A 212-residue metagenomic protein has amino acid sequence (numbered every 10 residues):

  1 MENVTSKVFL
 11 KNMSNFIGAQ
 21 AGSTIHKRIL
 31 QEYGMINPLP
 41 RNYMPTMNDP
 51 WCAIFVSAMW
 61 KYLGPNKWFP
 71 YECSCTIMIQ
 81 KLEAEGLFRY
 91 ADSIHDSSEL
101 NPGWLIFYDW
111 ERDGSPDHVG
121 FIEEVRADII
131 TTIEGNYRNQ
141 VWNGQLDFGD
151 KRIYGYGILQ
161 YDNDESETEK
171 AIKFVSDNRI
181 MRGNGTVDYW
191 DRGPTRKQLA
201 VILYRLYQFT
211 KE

Functional and structural regions predicted by a protein language model:
M1-P65, I180: N-terminal capping segments
N3-V4, V8-K11, R112-D164: Aromatic- and glycine-rich peptidoglycan recognition patches
N12-F16, K81-E85, F174: Residues that form generic nucleotide/phosphate-binding pockets
I29-P50, D92-S97, D164, N184-Q198: A glycine-rich, coil/turn loop motif that links secondary-structure elements
A53-A58, S166-I180, N184-E212: Short, solvent-exposed alpha-helical surface patches in non-cytosolic proteins
K61, F107, Y204: Short, locally clustered residues in the helix-turn-helix/winged-helix DNA-binding domain
N66-N139: ...with weaker cross-activation on analogous glycine-rich loops/strands in unrelated enzymes
